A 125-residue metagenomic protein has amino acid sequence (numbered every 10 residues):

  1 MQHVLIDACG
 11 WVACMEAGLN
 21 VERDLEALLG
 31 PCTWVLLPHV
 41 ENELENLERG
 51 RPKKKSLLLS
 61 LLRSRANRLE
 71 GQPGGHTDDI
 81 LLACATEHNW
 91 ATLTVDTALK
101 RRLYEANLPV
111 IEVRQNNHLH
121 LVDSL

Functional and structural regions predicted by a protein language model:
M1-R65: Domain-level signal for Mg2+-assisted phosphodiester chemistry and nucleotide/NA-binding surfaces in nucleic-acid
P38-L125: Nuclease catalytic cores that cleave nucleic-acid phosphodiester bonds, predominantly acidic two-metal-ion
